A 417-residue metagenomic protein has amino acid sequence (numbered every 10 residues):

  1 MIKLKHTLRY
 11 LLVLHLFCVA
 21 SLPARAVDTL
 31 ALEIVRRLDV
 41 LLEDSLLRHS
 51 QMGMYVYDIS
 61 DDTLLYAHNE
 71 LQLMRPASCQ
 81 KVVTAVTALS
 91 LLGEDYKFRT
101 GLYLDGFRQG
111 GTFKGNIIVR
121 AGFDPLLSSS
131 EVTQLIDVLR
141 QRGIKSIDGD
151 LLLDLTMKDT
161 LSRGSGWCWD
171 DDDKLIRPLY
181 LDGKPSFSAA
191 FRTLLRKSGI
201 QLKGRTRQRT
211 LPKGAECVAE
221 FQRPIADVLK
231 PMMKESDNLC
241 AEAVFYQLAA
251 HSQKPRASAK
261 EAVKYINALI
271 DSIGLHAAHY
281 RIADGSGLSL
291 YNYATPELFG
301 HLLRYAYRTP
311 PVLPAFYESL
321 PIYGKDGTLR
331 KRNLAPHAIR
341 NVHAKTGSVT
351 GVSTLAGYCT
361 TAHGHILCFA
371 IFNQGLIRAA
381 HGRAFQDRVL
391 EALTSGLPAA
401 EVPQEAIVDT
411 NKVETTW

Functional and structural regions predicted by a protein language model:
I2-L11: Bacterial N-terminal signal peptides that target proteins for export
Y10-A20: Bacterial N-terminal signal peptides
A24-S60, L64-L73, L135-Q141: Beta-lactamase-like hydrolase cores
G53, R99-D105, D148-L161, L202-G214 (+5 more regions): Acidic/histidine-enriched alpha-helical segments
D62, P76-D95, L151, A190-F191 (+2 more regions): Active-site SXXK
T100-G106, T112-L195, R223-Y265, A294: Active-site-adjacent helix/loop patches that line small-molecule binding or acyl-intermediate pockets
L181-S319: A small/polar active-site loop signature that marks catalytic segments
R281-W417: C-terminal soluble interaction/assembly domains
